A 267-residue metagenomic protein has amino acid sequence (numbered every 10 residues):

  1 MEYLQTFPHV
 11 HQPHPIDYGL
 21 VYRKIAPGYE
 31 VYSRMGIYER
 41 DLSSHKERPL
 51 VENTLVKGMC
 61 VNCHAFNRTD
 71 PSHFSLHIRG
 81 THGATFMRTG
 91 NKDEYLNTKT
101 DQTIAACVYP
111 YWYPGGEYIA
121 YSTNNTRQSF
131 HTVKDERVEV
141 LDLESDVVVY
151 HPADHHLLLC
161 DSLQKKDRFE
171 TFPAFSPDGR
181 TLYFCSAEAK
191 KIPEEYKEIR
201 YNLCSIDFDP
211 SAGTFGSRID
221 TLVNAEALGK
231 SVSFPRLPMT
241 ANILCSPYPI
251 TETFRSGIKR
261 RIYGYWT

Functional and structural regions predicted by a protein language model:
Y3-E30, Q102-T103: Low-complexity, Pro/Ser/Thr- and charge-rich linker/hinge segments at domain boundaries
L4-F7, S43-M59, R88-A106, V149-F169 (+2 more regions): Multi-bladed beta-propeller domains
H11-D17, V56-G58, A65-I78, Q102-I104 (+3 more regions): Blade-terminus and WD-like Trp-Asp/Gly-His loop motifs, strongest in beta-propeller folds
L20-Y32, M87, Y121-L143, C185-R200 (+1 more regions): Short, conserved, GDST-rich strand-edge loop motifs in beta-rich repeat architectures
V21-F86, G90-Y95: Conserved, compact domain cores that house catalytic/ligand-binding motifs in diverse enzymes and effector modules
G36-Y38, A84-F86, D146-V148, N202-C204 (+1 more regions): A short loop-to-beta-strand structural motif that recurs across blades of beta-propeller domains
C60-N62, A106-V108, L143, F169-T171 (+3 more regions): Beta-rich catalytic cores
G229-T267: Loop/turn-rich, solvent-exposed surfaces of beta-rich toroidal or solenoidal domains
